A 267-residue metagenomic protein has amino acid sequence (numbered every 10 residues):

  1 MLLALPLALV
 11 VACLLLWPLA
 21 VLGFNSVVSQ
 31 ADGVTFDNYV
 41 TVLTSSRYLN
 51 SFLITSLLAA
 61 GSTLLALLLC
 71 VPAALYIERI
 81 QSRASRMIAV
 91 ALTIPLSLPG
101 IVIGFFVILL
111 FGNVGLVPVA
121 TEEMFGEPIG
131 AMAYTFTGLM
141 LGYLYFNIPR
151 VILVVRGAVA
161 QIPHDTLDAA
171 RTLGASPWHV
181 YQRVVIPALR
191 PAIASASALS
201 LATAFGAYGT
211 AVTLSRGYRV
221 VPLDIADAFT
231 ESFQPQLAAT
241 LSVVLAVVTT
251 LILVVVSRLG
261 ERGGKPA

Functional and structural regions predicted by a protein language model:
M1-Q30, T44-A160, A188, A192-Y208 (+2 more regions): Membrane-water interface segments at the C-terminal ends of transmembrane alpha-helices in multi-pass inner-membrane
V28-D32, A207-P235: Glycine-rich helix-loop "coupling/hinge" segments at transmembrane-helix boundaries in multipass transporters
V34-T44: A short amphipathic helical element positioned immediately N-terminal to and/or at the very start of a transmembrane
V42, A158-V159, R183, D227-A228: Short alpha-helical segment immediately N-terminal to, or the first helix within, an HTH/HTH-like DNA-binding domain
R83, A175-P177: Short coil/turn motifs that cap or connect alpha-helices
I162-T166, G264-K265: Short glycine/proline-centered loop/turn elements that form peptide/ligand docking sites
A170: The alpha-helix within a helix-turn-helix
L173-A175, P187: Glycine/proline-centered hinge or cleavage motifs at structural transition points of membrane proteins
